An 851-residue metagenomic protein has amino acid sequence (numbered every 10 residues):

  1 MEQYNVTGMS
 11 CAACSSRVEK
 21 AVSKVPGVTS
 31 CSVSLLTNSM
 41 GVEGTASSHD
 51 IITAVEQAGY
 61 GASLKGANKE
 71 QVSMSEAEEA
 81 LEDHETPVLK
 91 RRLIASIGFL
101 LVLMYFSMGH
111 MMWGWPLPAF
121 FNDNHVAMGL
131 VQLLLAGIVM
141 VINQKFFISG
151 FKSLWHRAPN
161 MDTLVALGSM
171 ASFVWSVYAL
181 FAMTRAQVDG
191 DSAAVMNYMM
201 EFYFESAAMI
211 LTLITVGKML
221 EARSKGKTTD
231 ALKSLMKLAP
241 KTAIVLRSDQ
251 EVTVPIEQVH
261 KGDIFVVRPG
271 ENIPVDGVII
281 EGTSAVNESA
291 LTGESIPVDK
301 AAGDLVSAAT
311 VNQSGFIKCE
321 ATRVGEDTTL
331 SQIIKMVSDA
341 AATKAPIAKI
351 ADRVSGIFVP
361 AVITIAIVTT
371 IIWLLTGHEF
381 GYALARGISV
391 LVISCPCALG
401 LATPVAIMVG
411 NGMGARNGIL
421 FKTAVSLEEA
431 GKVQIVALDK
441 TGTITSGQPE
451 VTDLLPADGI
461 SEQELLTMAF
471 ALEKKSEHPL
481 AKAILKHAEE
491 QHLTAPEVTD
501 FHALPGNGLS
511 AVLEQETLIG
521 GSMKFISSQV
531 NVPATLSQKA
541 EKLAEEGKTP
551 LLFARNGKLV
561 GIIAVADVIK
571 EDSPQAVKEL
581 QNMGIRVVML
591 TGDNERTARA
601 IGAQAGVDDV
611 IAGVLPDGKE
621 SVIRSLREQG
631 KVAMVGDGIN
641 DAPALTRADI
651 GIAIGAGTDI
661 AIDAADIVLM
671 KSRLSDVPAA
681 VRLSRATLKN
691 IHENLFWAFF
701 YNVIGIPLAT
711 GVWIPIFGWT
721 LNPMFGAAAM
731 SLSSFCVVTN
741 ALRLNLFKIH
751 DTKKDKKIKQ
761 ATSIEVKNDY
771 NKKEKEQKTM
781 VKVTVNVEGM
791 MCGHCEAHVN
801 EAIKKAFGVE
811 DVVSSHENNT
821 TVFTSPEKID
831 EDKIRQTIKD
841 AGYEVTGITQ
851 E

Functional and structural regions predicted by a protein language model:
M1-A127, Q250-E251, S331, K335-T343 (+1 more regions): Flexible metal-binding regulatory segments at protein termini and peripheral loops
S16, T29, V433, L513-Q515 (+2 more regions): Conserved ATP-binding TGD loop and adjacent catalytic N/P-domain core of P-type ATPases
P26-E43, S48-H49, E201-F202, K233-D327 (+2 more regions): Conserved cytosolic catalytic loops of P-type ATPases
A77, M183-Q187, S192-A193, A208-P269 (+7 more regions): Juxtamembrane coupling segments of multi-pass membrane pumps/enzymes
V88-T242, R353, G718-P723, A729: Transmembrane helix-loop-helix hairpins at the membrane interface
R91, T310, G431-L438, I444-E477 (+3 more regions): ATP-driven catalytic headpiece of P-type ATPases
M112-V126, W155, V174, M413 (+8 more regions): Membrane-embedded alpha-helical bundles of multi-pass transporters
L291, I350, A385, A398-L472 (+4 more regions): Conserved catalytic phosphorylation-site environment of P-type ATPases
